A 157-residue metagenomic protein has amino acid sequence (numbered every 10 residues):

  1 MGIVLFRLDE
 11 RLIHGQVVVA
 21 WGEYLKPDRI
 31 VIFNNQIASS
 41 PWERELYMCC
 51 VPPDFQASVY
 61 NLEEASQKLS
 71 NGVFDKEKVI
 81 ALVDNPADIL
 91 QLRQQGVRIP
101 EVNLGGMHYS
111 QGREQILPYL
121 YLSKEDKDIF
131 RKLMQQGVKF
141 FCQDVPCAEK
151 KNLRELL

Functional and structural regions predicted by a protein language model:
M1-V51, Q56: Long, hydrophobic N-terminal alpha-helical segment
G2-F6, D28-V31, Q56-S58, E77-A81 (+2 more regions): Structural motif
D9-I13, N61, L122: A general structural motif
E23-Y24, G72-D75, K132-M134: Solvent-exposed alpha-helices and their adjacent loops that cap or buttress functional pockets in soluble metabolic
A38-S40, A65-S66, Y109-G112: Short gly/pro/ser/thr-enriched loop/turn and capping motifs at secondary-structure boundaries
M48-C50, K76, Y119-L120: Short, hinge-like loop/turn segments at secondary-structure boundaries
S58-G105: Ordered, amphipathic secondary-structure segments that act as subunit-interaction surfaces in large macromolecular
P86, Q95, P100-L157: Glycine-rich, aromatic-bearing surface loops/beta-hairpins
